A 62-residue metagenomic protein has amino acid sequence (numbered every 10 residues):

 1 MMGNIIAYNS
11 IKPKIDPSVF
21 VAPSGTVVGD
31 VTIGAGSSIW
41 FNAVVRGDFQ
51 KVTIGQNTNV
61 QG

Functional and structural regions predicted by a protein language model:
M1-S18: Terminal amphipathic alpha-helical/low-complexity segments used for targeting or macromolecular assembly
P13, S18-V21, G25, V31 (+3 more regions): A structural motif detector for beta-strand N-caps
